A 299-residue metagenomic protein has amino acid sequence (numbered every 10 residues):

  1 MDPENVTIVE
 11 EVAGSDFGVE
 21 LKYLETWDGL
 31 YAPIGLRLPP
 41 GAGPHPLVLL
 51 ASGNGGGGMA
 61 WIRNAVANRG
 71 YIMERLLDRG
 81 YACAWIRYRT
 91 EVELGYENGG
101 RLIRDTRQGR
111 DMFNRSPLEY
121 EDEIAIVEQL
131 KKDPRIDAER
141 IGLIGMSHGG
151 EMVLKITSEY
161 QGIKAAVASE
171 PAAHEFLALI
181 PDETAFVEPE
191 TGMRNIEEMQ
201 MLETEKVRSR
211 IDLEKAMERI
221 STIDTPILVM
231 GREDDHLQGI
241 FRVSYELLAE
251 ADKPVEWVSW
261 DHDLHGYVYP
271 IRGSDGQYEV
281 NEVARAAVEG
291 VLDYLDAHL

Functional and structural regions predicted by a protein language model:
D2-A42: N-terminal cap/lid segment of alpha/beta-hydrolase-fold proteins
G43, I103-I144: Gly/Ser-rich "nucleophile elbow"/oxyanion-hole loop immediately N-terminal to the catalytic nucleophile in hydrolases
P44-N54: Short beta-strand element of the alpha/beta-hydrolase
N54-Y120, V268-G276: Cap/lid segment of the alpha/beta-hydrolase catalytic domain
L154-L202: Hydrolase active-site cap/lid region
I223, V229-G231: Short beta-strand/loop motif that positions the catalytic acidic residue of the alpha/beta-hydrolase fold
H236-R242: Conserved alpha/beta-hydrolase "acid-adjacent" motif
P254-L299: C-terminal catalytic histidine-bearing segment of alpha/beta-hydrolase fold enzymes
